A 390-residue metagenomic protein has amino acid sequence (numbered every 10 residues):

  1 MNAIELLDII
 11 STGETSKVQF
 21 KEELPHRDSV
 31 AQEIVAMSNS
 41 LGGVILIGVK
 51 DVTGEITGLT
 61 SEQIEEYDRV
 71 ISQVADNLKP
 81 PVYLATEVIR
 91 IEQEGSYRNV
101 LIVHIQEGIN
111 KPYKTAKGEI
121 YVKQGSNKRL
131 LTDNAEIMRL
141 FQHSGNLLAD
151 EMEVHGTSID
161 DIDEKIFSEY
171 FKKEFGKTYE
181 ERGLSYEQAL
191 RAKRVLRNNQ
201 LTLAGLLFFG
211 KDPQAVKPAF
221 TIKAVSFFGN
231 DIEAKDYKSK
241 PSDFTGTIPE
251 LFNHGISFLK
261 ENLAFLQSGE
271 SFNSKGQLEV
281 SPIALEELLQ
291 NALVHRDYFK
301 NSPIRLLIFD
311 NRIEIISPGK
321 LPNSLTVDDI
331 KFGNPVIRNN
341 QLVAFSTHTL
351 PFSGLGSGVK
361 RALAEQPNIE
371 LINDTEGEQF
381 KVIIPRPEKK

Functional and structural regions predicted by a protein language model:
M1-K390: Conserved N-terminal catalytic/coupling substructures associated with nucleotide/phosphate chemistry
